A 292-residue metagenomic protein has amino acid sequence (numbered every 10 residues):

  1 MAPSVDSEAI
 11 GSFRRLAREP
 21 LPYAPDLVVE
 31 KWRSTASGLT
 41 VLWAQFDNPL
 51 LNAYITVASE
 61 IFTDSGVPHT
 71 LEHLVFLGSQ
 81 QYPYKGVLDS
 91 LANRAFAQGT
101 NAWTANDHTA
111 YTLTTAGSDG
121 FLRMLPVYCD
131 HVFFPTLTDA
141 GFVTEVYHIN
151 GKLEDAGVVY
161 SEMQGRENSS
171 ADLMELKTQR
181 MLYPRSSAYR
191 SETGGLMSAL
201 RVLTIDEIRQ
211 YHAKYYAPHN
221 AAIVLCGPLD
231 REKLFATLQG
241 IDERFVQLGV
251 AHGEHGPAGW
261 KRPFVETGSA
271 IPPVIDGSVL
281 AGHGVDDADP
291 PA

Functional and structural regions predicted by a protein language model:
M1-L88, T115-D119, P126-C129, N168 (+1 more regions): His/Glu-rich zincin catalytic helix
G78-Q80, V87-Y211, E254-S269: Acidic/histidine-enriched segments that form metal/cofactor-coordinating and catalytic pocket/exosite environments
